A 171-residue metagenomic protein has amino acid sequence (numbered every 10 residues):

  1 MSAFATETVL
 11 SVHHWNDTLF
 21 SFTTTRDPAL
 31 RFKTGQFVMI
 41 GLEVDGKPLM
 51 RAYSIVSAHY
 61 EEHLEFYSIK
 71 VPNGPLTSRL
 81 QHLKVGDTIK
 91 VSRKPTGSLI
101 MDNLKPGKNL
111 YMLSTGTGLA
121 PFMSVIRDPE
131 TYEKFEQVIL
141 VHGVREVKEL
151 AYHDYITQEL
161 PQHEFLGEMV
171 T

Functional and structural regions predicted by a protein language model:
S2-V85: Ferredoxin-reductase
P75-T171: FNR/FR-type flavoprotein reductase catalytic core
